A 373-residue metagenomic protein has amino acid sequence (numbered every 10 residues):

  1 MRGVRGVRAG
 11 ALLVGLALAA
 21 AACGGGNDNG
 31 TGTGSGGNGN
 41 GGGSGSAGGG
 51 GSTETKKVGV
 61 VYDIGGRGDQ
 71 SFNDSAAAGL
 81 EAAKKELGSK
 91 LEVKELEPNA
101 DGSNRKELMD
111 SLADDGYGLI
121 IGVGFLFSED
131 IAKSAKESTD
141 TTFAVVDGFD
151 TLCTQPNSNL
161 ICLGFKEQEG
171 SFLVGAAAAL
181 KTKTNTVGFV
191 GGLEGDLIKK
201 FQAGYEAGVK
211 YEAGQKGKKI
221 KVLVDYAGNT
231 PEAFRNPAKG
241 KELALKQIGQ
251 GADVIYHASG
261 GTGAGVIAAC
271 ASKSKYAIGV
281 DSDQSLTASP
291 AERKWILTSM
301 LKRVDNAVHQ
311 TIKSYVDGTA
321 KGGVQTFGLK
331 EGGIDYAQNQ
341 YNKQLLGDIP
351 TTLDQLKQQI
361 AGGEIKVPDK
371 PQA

Functional and structural regions predicted by a protein language model:
M1-A11: Bacterial N-terminal signal peptides that target proteins for export
A19-A22: C-terminal motif of bacterial Sec signal peptides marking the signal peptidase cleavage site
G24-N27: Bacterial signal peptide processing site
G34-A373: A residue-level marker of the well-folded mature domains of exported/periplasmic proteins
